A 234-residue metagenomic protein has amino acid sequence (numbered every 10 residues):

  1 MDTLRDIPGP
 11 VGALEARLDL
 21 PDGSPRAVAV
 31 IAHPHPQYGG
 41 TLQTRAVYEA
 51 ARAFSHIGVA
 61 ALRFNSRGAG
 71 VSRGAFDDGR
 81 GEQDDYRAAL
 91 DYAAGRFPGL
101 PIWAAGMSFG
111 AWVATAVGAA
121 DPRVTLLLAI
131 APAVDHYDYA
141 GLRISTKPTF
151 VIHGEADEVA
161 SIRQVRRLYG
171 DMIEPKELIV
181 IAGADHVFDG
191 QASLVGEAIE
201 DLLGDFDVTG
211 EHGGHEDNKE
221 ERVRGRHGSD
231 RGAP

Functional and structural regions predicted by a protein language model:
I7-G99: Serine-hydrolase catalytic machinery in alpha/beta-hydrolase-like enzymes
Y86-K147: Primarily recognizes the serine-hydrolase "nucleophile elbow" in alpha/beta-hydrolase and SGNH/GDSL folds
S145, V151-H153, D157: Short beta-strand/loop motif that positions the catalytic acidic residue of the alpha/beta-hydrolase fold
A156-A160, V187: Acidic catalytic loop of the alpha/beta-hydrolase fold
S161-Y169: Short alpha-helix in the alpha/beta-hydrolase fold that links the catalytic acid
M172-V187: Catalytic histidine neighborhood in serine/cysteine hydrolases with alpha/beta-hydrolase-type architecture
D189-L202: Post-His helix in hydrolase/transferase enzymes
G210-P234: Short, low-complexity, charge-dense intrinsically disordered segments
